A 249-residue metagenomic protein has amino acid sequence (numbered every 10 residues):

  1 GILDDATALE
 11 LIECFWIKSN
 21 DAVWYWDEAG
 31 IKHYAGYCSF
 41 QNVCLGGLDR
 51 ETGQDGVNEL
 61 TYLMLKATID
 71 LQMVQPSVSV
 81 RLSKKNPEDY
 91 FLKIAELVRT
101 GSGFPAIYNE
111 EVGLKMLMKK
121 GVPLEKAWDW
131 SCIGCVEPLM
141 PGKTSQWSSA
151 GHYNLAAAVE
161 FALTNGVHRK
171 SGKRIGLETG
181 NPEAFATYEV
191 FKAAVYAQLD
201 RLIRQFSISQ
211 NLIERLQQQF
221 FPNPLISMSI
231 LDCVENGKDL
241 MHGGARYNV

Functional and structural regions predicted by a protein language model:
I2-V249: Conserved catalytic cores of very large enzyme subunits
